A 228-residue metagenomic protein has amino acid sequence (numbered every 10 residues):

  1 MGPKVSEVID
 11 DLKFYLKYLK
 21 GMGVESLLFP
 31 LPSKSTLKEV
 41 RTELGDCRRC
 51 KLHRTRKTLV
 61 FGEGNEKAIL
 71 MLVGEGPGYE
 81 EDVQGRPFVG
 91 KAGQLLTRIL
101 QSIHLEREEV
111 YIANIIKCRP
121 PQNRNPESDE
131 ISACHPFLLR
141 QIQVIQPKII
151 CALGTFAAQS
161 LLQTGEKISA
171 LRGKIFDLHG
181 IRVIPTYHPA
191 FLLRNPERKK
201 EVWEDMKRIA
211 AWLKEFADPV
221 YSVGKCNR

Functional and structural regions predicted by a protein language model:
M1-I9: Short, small/acidic-rich helices and loops at N termini and domain boundaries of DNA replication/processing enzymes
D10, F14-R228: A polyanion-binding, active-site-adjacent surface
